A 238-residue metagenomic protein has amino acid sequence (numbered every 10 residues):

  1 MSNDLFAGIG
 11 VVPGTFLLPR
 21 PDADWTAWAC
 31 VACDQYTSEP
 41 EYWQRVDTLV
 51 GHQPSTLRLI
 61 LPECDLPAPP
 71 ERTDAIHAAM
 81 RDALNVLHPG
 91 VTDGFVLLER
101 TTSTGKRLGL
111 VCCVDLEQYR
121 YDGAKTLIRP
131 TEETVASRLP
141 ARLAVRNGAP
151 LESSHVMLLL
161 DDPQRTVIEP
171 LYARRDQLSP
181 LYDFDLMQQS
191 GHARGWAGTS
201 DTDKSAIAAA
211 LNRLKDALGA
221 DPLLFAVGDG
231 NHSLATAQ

Functional and structural regions predicted by a protein language model:
M1-Q189, T199, N212-A217: N-terminal extension/subdomain marker
P150, T199, D203, L224-H232: Short, contiguous, pocket-lining structural segments that sit at or immediately flank catalytic/ligand-binding sites
S190-G191, K204: C-terminal low-complexity, Ser/Thr- and acidic/Pro-rich disordered "stalk" regions positioned immediately N-terminal
R194: Glycine-rich adenosyl-nucleotide cofactor-binding module
A208-Q238: Active-site beta-strand/loop microenvironment that shapes enzyme catalytic pockets
